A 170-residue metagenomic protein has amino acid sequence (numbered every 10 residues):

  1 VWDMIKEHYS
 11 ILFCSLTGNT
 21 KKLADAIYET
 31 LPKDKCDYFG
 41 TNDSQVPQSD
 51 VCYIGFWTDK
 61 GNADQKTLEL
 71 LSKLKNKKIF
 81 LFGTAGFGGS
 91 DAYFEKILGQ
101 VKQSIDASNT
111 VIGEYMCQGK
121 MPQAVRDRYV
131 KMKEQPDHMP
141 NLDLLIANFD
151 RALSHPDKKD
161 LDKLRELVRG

Functional and structural regions predicted by a protein language model:
V1-D3: Short, Lys/Arg-enriched N-terminal segments with co-localized hydrophobic residues within the first ~10-30 amino acids
I5-E7, T30-D34, S49-I54, D59-G170: FMN-binding flavodoxin-like domain, especially the glycine-rich phosphate-binding loop
I5-T30: N-terminal beta1-alpha1 ligand-phosphate binding loop
L12, F39, F82: The conserved SAM/SAH-binding core of class I Rossmann-like methyltransferase domains, concentrating on the hydrophobic
D37-Q48: Short acidic low-complexity segments
